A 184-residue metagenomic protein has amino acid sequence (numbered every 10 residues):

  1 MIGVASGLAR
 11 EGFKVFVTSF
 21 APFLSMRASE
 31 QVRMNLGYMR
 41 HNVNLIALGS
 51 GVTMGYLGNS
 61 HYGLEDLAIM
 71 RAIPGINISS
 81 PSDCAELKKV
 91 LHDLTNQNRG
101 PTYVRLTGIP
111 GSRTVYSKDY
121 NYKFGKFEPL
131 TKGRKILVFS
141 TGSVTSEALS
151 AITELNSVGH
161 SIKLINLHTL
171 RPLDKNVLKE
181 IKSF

Functional and structural regions predicted by a protein language model:
M1-G7: Active-site-flanking structural segment that lines cofactor/substrate pockets
G7-L137, I162: Conserved thiamine diphosphate
A21, G49, G142-V144, H168: Residue-level signal for short, function-critical loop segments
S29-E30, A148-L149, K175: Conserved strand-to-helix beginnings and helix N-cap segments that scaffold or border functional pockets
P110-G111, V144-S146, T169-P172: Short, catalytically relevant binding-site loops at active-site mouths
K135-T145: Gly/Ser-rich, acidic/histidine-flanked active-site/gating loops
E147-I165: Short helix-loop-beta junction
H168-F184: Glycine-rich, anion-gripping cofactor-binding loops and their flanking helix/strand elements in enzyme active sites
